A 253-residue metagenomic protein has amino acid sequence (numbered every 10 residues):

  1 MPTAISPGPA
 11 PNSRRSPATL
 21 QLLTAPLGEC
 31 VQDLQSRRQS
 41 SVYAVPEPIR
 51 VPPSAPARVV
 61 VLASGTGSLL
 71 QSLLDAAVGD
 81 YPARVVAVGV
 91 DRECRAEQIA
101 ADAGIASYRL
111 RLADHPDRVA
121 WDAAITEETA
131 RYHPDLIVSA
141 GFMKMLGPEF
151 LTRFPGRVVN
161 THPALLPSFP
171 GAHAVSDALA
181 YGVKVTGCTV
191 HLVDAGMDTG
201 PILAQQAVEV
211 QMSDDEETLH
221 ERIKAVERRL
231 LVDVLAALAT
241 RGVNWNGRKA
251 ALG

Functional and structural regions predicted by a protein language model:
P2-S16: Low-acidity, Ser/Thr- and Arg-rich intrinsically disordered low-complexity segments
L20-L23, L27-C30, L34-R95: N-terminal Rossmann-like dinucleotide-binding module
A63, G89, R118, D122 (+1 more regions): Amphipathic, non-transmembrane alpha-helical scaffold segments
A76, A140-L252: Donor/substrate-binding cores of folate-linked one-carbon enzymes
Y81-A124: Short, surface-exposed acidic-centric catalytic microdomains
V86, D135, G156: Conserved acidic residues
G89-R92, R118, D122, Y132-P148: N-terminal glycine-rich "phosphate-gripper" loop used for MgATP/nucleotide binding and carboxylate activation
